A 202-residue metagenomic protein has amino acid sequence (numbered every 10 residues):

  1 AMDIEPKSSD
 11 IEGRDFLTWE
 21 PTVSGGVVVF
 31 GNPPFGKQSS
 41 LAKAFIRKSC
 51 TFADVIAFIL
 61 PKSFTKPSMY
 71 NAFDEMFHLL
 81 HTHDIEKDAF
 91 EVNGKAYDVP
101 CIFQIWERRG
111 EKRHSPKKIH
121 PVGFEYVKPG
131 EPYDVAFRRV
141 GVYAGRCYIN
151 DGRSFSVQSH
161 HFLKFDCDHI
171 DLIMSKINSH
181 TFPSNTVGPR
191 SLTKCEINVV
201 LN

Functional and structural regions predicted by a protein language model:
A1-N202: Class I S-adenosyl-L-methionine-dependent methyltransferase catalytic core
